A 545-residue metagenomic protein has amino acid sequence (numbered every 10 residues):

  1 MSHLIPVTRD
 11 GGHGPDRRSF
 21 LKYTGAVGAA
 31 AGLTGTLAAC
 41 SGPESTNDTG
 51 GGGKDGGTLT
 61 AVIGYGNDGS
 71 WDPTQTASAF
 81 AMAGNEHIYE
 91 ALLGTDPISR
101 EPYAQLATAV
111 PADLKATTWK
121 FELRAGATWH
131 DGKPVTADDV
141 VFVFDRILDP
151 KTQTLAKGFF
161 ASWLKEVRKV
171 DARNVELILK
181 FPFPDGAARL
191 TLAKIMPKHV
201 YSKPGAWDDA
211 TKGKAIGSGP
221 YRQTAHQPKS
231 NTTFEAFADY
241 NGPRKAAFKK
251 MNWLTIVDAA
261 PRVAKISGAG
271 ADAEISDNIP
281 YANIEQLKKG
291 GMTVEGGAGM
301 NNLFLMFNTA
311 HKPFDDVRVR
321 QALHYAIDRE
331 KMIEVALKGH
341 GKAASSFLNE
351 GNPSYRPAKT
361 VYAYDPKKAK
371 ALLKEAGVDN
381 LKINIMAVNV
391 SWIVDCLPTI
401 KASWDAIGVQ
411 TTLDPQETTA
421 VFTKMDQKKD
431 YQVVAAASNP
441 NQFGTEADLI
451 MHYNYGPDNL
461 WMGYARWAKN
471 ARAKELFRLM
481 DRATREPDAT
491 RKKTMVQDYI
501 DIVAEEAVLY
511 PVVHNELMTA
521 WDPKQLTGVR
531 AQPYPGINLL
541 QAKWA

Functional and structural regions predicted by a protein language model:
M1-S19, G28-G35: N-terminal secretory signal peptides
V62-L114, D145, I216-G217: N-terminal lobe/hinge region of extracytoplasmic solute-binding protein
D96-P97, E101, T191-A246, K250 (+1 more regions): Gly/Pro-rich hinge or "lid" segments in bacterial periplasmic/extracellular proteins
E122, G158-Y201: Surface-exposed binding/hinge segments that line and control ligand-binding clefts or catalytic entry sites
A238-Q286, Q410: Ligand-site clamp/hinge motif
K338, K342-E375, W392-D395: Structural transition elements
Q410-P415, T419-V421, I450-D522: Extracytoplasmic/peripheral linker and loop segments enriched in polar/acidic and small residues with frequent Thr/Pro
T519-A545: Long beta-strand-rich cores associated with HINT superfamily self-processing modules
